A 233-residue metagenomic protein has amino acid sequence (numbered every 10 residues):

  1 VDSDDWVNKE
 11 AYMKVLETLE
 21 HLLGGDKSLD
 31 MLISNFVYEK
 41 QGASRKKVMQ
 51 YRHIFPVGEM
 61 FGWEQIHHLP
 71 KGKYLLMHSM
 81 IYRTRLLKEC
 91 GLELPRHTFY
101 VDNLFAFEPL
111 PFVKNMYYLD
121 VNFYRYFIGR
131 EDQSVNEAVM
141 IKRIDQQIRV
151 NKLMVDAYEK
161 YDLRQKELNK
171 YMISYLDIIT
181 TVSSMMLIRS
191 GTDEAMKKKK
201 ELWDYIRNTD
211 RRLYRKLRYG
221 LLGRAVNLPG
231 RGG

Functional and structural regions predicted by a protein language model:
S3-Y117, Y124, I128-M140: Donor-binding/catalytic cores of nucleotide-activated saccharide and glycerol-phosphate transferases/polymerases
K9, I141-I148, D193-M196, K200: Non-membrane alpha-helical structural segments and their capping/turn regions in soluble enzymes
N122, V150-M154, I179: Amphipathic, well-ordered alpha-helical segments in soluble domains
Q146-Y171, R211-L213: C-terminal, non-catalytic tails of nucleotide-sugar-dependent glycosyltransferases
Y158-D162, M186-G191: Secondary-structure edge/capping motif, primarily at the C-terminal ends of alpha-helices and the immediately following
L168-S174, M196-K200: Short, charged, amphipathic alpha-helical segments
I173-M186: Amphipathic alpha-helical repeat scaffolds of TPR domains
R189-G233: Membrane-interface aromatic/basic loop that binds lipid-linked glycans or pyrophosphate carriers, typified by
